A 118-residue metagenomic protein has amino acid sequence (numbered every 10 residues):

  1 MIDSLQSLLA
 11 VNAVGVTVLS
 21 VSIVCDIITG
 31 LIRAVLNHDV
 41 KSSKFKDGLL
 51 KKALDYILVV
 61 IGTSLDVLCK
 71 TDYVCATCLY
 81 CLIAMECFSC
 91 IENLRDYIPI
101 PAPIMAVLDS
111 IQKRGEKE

Functional and structural regions predicted by a protein language model:
M1-A13: Short, strongly hydrophobic alpha-helical membrane anchors
I2-L5, I83-E118: Membrane-proximal cytosolic segments adjacent to transmembrane helices
A13-R33: N-terminal signal-anchor/start-transfer transmembrane helix
A34-S42, V67, T71, Y97 (+1 more regions): Transmembrane helix-loop junctions in multipass membrane proteins, especially transporters and channels
D39-D55: Juxtamembrane helix-capping/reentrant segments at transmembrane boundaries
A53-F88: Mid-chain, well-packed structural core segment of small domains
